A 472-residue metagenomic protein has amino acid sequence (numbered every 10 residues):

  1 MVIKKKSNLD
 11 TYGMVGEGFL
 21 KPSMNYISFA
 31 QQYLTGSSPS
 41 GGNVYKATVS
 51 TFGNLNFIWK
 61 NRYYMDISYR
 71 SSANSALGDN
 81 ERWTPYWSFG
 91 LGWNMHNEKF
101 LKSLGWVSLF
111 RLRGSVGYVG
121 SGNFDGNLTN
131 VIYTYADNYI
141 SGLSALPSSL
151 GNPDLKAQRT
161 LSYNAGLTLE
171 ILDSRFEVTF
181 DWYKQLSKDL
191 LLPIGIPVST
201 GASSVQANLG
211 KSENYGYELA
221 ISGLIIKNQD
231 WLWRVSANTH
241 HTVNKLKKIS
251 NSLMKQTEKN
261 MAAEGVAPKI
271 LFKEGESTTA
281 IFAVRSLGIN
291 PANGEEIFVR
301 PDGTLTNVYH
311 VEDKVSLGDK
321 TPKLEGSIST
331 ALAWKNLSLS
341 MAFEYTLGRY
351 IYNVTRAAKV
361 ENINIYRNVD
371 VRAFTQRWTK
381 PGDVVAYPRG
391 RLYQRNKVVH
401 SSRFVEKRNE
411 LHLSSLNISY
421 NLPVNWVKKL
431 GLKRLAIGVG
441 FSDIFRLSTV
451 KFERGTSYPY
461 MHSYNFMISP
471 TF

Functional and structural regions predicted by a protein language model:
M1-K269, H400-F472: Extracellular/periplasmic, surface-exposed regions of secreted and cell-surface proteins
D10-G16, L20-V44, T134-P147, A262-D319 (+1 more regions): Flexible glycine-rich, low-complexity coil/linker segments exposed to the extracellular/periplasmic environment
N74, T346-L435, F441: Extracytoplasmic gating/loop element in the C-terminal half of outer-membrane beta-barrel translocons and assembly
G210-P322, A333, T346-R349, N353-T355: Gram-negative outer-membrane beta-barrel transporters
A342-E344: Transmembrane alpha-helix/helix-exit interface in multi-pass inner-membrane proteins
